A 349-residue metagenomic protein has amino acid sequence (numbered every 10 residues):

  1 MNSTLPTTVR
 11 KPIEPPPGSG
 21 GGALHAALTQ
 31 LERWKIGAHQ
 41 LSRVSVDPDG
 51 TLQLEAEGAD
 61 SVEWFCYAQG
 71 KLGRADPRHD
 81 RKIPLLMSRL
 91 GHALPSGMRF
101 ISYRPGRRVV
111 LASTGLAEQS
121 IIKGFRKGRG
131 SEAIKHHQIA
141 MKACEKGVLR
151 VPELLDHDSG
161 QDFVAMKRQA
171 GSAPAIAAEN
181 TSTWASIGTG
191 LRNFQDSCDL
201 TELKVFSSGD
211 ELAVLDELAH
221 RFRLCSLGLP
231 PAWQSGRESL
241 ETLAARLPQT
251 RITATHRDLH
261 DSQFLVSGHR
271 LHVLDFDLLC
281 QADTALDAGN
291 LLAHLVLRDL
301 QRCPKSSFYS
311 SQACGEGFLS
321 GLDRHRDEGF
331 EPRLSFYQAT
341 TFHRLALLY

Functional and structural regions predicted by a protein language model:
M1-H157, Q161-K167, S172-A175, I187-Q195 (+3 more regions): Phosphate/pyrophosphate-binding loops and the adjoining catalytic core of nucleotide-dependent enzymes
L86-F100, D199-H256, D323-R326: An alpha-helical support segment within catalytic cores of ATP-dependent transferases
R99-S102, R108-T114, I121, T242-L286: Active-site acidic catalytic loop and adjacent metal/ATP-binding pocket of ATP-dependent phosphoryl transfer enzymes
I121-K127, A175-T181, R221-P230: Acyl-group handling in specialized metabolite and lipid biosynthesis
F125-G128, Q249-T250, F276-A282, R298-S310: Short, contiguous acidic/charged loop-to-helix segments that flank catalytic cores in large enzymes
R129, A185, L191, R221 (+6 more regions): Structural signature of nuclease core domains in nucleic-acid processing machines
S172-T181, L203, L300-K305: Short, polar/flexible loop-turn hinges at active-site or ligand-entry regions and domain interfaces
D287-R326, A339-Y349: Active-site activation/catalytic loop segments of kinase-like enzymes and analogous catalytic loops in related
